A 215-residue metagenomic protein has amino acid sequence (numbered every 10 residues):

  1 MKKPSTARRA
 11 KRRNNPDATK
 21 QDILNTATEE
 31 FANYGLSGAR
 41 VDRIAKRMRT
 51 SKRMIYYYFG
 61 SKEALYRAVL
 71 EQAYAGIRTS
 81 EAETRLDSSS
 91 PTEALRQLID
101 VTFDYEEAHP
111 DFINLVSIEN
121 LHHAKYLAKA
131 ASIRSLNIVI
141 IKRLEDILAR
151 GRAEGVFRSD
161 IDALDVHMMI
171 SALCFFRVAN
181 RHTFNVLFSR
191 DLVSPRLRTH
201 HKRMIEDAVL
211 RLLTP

Functional and structural regions predicted by a protein language model:
M1-R8, V101-D104, A108, I138-F157 (+1 more regions): C-terminal peripheral helix-coil segments that are non-catalytic and often amphipathic
T19-T28, I44, V69-A73, I77 (+1 more regions): Generic hydrophobic, amphipathic alpha-helix propensity
D22, E30-A64, A68-V69: Helix-turn-helix
L24, Y66, L70, Y74 (+3 more regions): Amphipathic, non-transmembrane alpha-helical scaffold segments
N33-S37, H109, E154: Short coil/turn segments at alpha/beta junctions that flank glycine-rich nucleotide-binding fingerprints
V69-L98, A128-S135: Amphipathic alpha-helical linker/stalk segments
E93, S132-L136, A153-M169: All-alpha amphipathic helical-bundle segments outside canonical DNA-binding/catalytic cores that form hydrophobic
A94, E107-A131, R181-F188: Amphipathic alpha-helical segments used for helix-helix packing
